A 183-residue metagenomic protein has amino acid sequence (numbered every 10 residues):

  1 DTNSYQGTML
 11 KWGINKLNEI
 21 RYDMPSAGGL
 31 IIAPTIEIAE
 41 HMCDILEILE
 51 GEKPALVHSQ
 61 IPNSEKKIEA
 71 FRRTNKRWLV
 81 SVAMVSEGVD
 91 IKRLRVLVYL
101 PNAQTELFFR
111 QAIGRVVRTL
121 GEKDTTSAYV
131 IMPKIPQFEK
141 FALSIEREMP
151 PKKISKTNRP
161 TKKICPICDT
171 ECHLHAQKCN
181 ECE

Functional and structural regions predicted by a protein language model:
D1-L30: Conserved interdomain linker/interface between the two RecA-like ATPase lobes of SF2 helicase motors
Y5-W12, I38, K66-K67, M84: Well-ordered alpha-helical segments embedded in enzymatic catalytic cores
P34-H58: Conserved helicase motor "Helicase C" RecA-like lobe of SF1/SF2 P-loop NTPases
I38-M42, E87, F108, E181: Phosphate- and divalent-cation-binding pockets in alpha/beta enzyme and binding domains that engage nucleotide-derived
K53-N158: Conserved RecA-like P-loop NTPase helicase motor core
S155-K156, P160, D169-C172: C-terminal or mid-to-C-terminal helical accessory/interaction module adjacent to the motor/catalytic core
C165-C168, C179-C182: Short cysteine-rich clusters marking metal-coordination/redox-active sites
H173-K178: Short Cys/His-rich "knuckle" micro-motifs
